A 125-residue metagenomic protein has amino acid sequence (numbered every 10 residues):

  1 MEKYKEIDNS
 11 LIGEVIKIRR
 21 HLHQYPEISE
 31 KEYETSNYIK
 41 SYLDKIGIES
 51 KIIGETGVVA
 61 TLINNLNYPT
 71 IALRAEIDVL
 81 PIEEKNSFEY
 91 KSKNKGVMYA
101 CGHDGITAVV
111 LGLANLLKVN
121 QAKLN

Functional and structural regions predicted by a protein language model:
E2-Y99, A108-L111, N115-L124: Acidic/His- and Gly-rich active-site-bordering loop/insert found across diverse amide/peptide-bond hydrolases
